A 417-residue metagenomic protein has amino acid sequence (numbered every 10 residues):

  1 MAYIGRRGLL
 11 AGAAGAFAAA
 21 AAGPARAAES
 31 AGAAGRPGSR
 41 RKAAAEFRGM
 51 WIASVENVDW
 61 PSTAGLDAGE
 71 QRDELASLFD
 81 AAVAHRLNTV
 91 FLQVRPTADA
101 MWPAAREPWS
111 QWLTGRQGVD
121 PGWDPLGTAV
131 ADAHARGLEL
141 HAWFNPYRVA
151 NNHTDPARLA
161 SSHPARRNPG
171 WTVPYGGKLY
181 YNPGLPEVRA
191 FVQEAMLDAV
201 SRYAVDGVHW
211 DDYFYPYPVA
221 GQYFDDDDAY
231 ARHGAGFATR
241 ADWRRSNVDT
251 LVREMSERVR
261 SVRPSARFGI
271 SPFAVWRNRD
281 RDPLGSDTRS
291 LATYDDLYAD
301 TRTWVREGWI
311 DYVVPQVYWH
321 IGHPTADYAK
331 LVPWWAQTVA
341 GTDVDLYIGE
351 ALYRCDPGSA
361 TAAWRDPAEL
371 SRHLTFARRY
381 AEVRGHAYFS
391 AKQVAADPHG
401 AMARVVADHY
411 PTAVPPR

Functional and structural regions predicted by a protein language model:
A2-Y3, R7-A27: N-terminal export signals
A45-G49, L87-R95, P125-T172, H209-D211 (+2 more regions): Glycine-rich, aromatic-flanked loop segments that form ligand/cofactor-binding clefts across common enzyme folds
N57-D67, Y147-D198, D296: Active-site-adjacent "subsite" loops/lids of carbohydrate-active enzymes
D73-A98: Catalytic domains of carbohydrate-active enzymes, especially glycoside hydrolases
W102-T114, R148-Y175, Y213-A235, D282-R289: Aromatic- and acidic-residue-enriched segments that line the glycan-binding/catalytic groove of carbohydrate-active
R202, G207, P216-P272, W276-R279 (+4 more regions): Active-site neighborhood of glycoside hydrolase catalytic domains
R244-L251, A266-P333, S359-T375: Extracellular glycoside hydrolase catalytic/binding regions
Y312-G322, T342, L346-P416: Substrate-binding cleft of secreted/luminal carbohydrate-active enzymes
